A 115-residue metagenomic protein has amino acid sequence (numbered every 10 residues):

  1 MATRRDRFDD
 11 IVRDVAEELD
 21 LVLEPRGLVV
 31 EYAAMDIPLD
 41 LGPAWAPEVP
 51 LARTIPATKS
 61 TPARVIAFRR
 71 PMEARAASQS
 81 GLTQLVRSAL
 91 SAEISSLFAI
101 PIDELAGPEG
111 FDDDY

Functional and structural regions predicted by a protein language model:
M1-P56: A metal-dependent hydrolase signature that marks the N-terminal structural subdomain at the beginning of catalytic folds
R13, S88-A89: A generic alpha-helix surface/boundary motif
E18-L21, V29, A33, P38-A44 (+5 more regions): Generic marker of "main functional regions" within proteins
V49-R87, L97-Y115: Active-site scaffold of zinc-dependent metalloenzymes
